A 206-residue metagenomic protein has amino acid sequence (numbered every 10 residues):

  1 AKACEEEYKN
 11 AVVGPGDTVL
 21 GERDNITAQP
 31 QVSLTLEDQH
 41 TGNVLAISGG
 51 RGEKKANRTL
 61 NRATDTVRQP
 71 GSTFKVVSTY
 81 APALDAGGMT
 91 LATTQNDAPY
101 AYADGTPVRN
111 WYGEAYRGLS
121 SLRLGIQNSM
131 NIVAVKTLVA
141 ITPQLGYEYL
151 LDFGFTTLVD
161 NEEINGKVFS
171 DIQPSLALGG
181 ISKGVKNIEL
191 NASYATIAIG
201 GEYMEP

Functional and structural regions predicted by a protein language model:
A1-K9, N57, N61, Y80 (+8 more regions): Extracytoplasmic/secreted envelope proteins and their assembly/folding machinery, especially bacterial periplasmic
A1-R68, S72-V76, T93, L150: Periplasmic/cell-envelope proteins involved in peptidoglycan metabolism and beta-lactam response
A3, Q29-V32, N43, T73-F74 (+6 more regions): Extracytoplasmic
Q39, K54-K55, L84-T93, T156-T157 (+1 more regions): Secondary-structure transition/capping motifs at alpha-helix termini and the adjoining loop/turn into the next element
G42, Q69-Q95, G125, S193-I197: Active-site SXXK
G88-G146, Q173, I199, Y203: Conserved catalytic neighborhood of penicillin-recognizing serine enzymes
I141-D160: Short, charged, amphipathic alpha-helices and their helix-cap/turn boundaries
T157-P206: Active-site-proximal helix/loop microenvironment of the serine DD-peptidase/beta-lactamase transpeptidase fold
